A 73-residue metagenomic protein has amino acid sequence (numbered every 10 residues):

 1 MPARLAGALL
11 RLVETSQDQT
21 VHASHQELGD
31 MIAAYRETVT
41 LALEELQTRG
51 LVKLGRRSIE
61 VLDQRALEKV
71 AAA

Functional and structural regions predicted by a protein language model:
M1-L10: Short alpha-helical segments that sit at the start of domains
L10-A73: Phosphate-/nucleic-acid-contacting segments
